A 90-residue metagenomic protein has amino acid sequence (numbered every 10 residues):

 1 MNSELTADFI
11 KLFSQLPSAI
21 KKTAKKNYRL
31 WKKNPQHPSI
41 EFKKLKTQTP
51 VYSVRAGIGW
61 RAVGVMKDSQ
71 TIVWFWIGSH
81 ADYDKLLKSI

Functional and structural regions predicted by a protein language model:
M1-N27: Arg/Lys-rich, positively charged N-terminal/basic patches that mediate binding to nucleic acids
S3, Q36-S39, I77: Non-catalytic, surface-exposed connector residues within folded enzymatic/regulatory domains
S3, Y52, I72: A broad, low-specificity signal marking well-ordered, structured residues that form hydrophobic/aromatic
A7, A56-I90: Enriched for short, Lys/Arg-rich terminal
K11, L30, D82: Active-site micro-motifs of SAM-dependent methyltransferase domains
N27-L30, K67: Short alpha-helical scaffold segments that flank and stabilize functional sites
R29-V54: A short, surface-exposed loop/turn module that caps and links secondary-structure elements
